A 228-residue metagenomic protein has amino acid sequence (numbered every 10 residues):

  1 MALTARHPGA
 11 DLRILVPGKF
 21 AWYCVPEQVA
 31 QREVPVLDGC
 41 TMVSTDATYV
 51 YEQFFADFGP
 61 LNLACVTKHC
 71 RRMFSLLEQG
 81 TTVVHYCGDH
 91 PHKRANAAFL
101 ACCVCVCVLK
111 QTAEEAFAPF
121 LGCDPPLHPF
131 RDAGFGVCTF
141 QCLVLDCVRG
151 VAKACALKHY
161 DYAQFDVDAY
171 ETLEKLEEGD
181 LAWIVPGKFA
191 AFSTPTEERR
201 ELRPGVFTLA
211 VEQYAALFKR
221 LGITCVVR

Functional and structural regions predicted by a protein language model:
M1-R228: Cys-based phosphatase fold recognition centered on the PTP superfamily
